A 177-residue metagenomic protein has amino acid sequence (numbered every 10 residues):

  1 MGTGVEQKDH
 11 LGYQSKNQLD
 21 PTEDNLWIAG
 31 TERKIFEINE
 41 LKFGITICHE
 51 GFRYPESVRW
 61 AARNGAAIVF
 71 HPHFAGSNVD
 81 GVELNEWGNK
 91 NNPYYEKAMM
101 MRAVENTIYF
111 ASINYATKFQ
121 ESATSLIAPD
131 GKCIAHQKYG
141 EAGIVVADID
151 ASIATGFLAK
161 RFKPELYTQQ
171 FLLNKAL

Functional and structural regions predicted by a protein language model:
M1-K8, K34, T124-L126, I144-A147: Short beta-strand scaffold segments in enzyme catalytic cores
K8-D9, K132: Residue-level signal for well-ordered, solvent-exposed loop/turn and beta-edge residues enriched in charged/polar side
D9, I35-G44, A67-I68: Beta-strand-turn-beta hairpins that frame and shape the catalytic cleft of phosphate-ester-processing enzymes
H10-S15, H136, V146: Residue-level detector of high-confidence beta-strand sites
Y13-S15, L41-E50, F70: Active-site-proximal beta-strand elements of phosphoester/diester hydrolases
K16-A29, E141-L158: A short, polar/charged loop-to-alpha-helix boundary motif
F52-A142: CN hydrolase (nitrilase-like) catalytic-core segments centered on the catalytic cysteine and neighboring Lys/Glu
A154-L177: A short C-terminal boundary segment appended to hydrolase-like catalytic domains
